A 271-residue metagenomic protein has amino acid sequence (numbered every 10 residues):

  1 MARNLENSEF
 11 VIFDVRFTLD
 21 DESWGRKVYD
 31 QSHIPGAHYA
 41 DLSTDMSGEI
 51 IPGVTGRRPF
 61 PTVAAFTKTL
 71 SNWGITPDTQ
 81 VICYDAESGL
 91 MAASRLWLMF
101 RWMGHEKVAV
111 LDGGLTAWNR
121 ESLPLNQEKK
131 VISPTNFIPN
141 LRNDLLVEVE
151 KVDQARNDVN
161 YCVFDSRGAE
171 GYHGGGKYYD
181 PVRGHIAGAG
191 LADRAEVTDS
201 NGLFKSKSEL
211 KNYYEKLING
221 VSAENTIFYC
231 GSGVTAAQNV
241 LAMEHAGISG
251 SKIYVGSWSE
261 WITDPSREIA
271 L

Functional and structural regions predicted by a protein language model:
M1-L271: Cytosolic catalytic domains that perform sulfur/thiol-centered chemistry
